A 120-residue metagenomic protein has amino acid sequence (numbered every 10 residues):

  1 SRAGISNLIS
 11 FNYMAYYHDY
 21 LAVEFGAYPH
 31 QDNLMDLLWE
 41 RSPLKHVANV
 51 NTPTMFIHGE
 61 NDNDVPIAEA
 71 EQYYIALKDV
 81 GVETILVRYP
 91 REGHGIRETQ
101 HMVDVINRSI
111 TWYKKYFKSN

Functional and structural regions predicted by a protein language model:
S1-N120: Active-site-proximal cap/loop segments of hydrolase catalytic domains
